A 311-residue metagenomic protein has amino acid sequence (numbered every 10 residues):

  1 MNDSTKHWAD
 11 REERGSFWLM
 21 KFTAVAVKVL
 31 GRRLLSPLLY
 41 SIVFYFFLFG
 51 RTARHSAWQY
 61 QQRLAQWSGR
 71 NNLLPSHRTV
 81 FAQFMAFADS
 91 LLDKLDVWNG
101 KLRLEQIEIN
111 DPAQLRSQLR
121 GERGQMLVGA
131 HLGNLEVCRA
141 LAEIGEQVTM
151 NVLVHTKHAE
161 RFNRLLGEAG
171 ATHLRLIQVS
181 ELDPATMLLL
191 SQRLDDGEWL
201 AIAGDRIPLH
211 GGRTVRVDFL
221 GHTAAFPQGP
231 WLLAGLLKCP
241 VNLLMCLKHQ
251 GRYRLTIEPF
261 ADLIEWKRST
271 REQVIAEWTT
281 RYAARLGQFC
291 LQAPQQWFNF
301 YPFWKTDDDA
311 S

Functional and structural regions predicted by a protein language model:
M1-G129, L165-L166, L174, H249: Membrane-anchoring hydrophobic helices of lipid-metabolizing enzymes
T23, W58, R139, N163 (+2 more regions): Generic structural marker for isolated residues within well-ordered, non-membrane alpha-helices of soluble domains
L34, N134, W297-F298: Short hydrophobic/aromatic residue motifs in ordered secondary structure
F49, I144-Q147, E168, T172 (+1 more regions): Non-catalytic C-terminal accessory region of glycerolipid acyltransferases and related lyso-lipid remodeling enzymes
T79-A82, D89-S90, G121-E181, D196 (+1 more regions): Catalytic core of membrane glycerolipid acyltransferases/transacylases, capturing the structured, soluble-facing
K101-I107, R175-E181, F219-G221, K267: Short, flexible loop segments at the rims of nucleotide/cofactor-binding pockets, characterized by
E105-I109, L132, A159, S180-P184 (+2 more regions): A conditional alpha-helix N-cap/helix-loop micro-motif detector
N110-P112, L153-H155, V179, E258-F260 (+1 more regions): Conserved beta-strand termini and adjacent loop/short-helix elements that scaffold enzyme active sites in alpha/beta
